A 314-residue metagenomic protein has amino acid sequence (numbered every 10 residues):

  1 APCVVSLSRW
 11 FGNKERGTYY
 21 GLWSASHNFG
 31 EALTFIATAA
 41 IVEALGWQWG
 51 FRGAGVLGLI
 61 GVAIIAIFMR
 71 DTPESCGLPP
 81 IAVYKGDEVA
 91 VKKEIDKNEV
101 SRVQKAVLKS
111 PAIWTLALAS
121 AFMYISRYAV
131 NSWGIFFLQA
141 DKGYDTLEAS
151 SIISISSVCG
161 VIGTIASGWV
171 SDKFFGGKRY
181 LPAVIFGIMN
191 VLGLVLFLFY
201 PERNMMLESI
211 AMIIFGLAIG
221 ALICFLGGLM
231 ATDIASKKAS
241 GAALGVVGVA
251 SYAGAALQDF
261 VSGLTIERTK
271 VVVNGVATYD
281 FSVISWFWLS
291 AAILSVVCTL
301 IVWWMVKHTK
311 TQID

Functional and structural regions predicted by a protein language model:
A1-F11, A221-S236: Intracellular juxtamembrane helix-capping segments at the cytosolic ends of symmetry-related transmembrane helices
A1-F29: Cytoplasmic helix-loop-helix junction between adjacent transmembrane helices in 12-TM secondary transporters
W23-C76: Helix-loop-helix hairpin linking two adjacent transmembrane segments in secondary transporters
G50-I67, I284-V302: Symmetry-related core transmembrane helices of the 12-TM Major Facilitator Superfamily/SLC fold
C76-T115: Juxtamembrane intracellular "pre-TM" segments in multi-pass secondary transporters
S110-S167, I223, L257-S262: Extracytoplasmic gate region of multi-pass secondary transporters
D172-G187: Cytoplasmic membrane-interface "Motif A"-like loop-to-helix N-cap segments of 12-TM Major Facilitator Superfamily
I188-E202: C-terminal ends and interior cores of transmembrane alpha-helices in multi-pass membrane transporters/permeases
